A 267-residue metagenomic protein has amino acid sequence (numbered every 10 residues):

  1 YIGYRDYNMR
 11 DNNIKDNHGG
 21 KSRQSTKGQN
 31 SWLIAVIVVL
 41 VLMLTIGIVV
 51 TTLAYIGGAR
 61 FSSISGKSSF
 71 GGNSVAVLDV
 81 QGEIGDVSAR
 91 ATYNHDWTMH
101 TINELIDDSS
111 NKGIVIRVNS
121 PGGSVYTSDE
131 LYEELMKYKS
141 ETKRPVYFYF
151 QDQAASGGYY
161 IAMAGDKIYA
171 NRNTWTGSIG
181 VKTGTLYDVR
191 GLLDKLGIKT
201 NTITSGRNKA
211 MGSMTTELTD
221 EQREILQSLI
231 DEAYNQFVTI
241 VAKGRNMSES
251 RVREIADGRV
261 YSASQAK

Functional and structural regions predicted by a protein language model:
Y4, R10-R144, Q153-G244: Small-residue-centered hinge/linker elements
Y147-A155, A256-R259: Glycine-rich beta-to-alpha transition loops that act as phosphate-gripper elements at the mouths of alpha/beta enzyme
F237-K267: Secondary-structure end/capping motifs
